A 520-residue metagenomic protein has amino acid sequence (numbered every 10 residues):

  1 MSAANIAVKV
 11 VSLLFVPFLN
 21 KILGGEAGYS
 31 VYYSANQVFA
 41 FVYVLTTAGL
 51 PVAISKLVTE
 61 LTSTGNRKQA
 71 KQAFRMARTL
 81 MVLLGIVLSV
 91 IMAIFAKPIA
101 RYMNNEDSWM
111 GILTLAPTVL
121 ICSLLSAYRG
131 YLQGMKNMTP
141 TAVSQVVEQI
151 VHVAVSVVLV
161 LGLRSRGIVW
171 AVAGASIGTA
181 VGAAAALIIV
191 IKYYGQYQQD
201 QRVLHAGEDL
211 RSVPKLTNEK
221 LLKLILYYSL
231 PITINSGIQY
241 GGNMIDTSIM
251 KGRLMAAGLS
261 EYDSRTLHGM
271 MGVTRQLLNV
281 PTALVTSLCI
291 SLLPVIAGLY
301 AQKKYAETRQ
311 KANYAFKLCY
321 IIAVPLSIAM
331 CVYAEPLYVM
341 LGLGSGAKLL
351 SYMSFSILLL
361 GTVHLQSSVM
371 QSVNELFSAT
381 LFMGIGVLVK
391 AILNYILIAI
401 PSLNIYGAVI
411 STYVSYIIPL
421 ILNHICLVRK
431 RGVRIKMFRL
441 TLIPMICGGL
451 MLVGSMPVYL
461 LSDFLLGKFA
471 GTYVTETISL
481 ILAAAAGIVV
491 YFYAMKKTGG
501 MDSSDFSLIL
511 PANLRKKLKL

Functional and structural regions predicted by a protein language model:
M1-V52, S89, A93, T118-V119 (+1 more regions): Signature of the first transmembrane helix
L19-F41, I168, V172-A173, K220-Y228 (+3 more regions): Interfacial/gating helices of multi-pass transporter permease domains
A48-S63, T274, T282-K303, F316: Helix-loop junctions and terminal segments of transmembrane helices in multi-pass membrane transport/translocation
V87-D107, P325-L343: Short membrane-interface helical motifs at transmembrane helix boundaries in multi-pass membrane transporters
N105-A127, L341-Q366, L381: Alpha-helical transmembrane segments of multi-pass membrane proteins
S123-S144, F355-I385, I396: Membrane-interface junctions at transmembrane-helix termini in multi-pass inner-membrane proteins
L159-L163, V181-P214, S415-F464, V489-D505: C-terminal transmembrane helix end/exit motif
Y459-L520: Membrane-proximal transmembrane or re-entrant/amphipathic helices at the cytosolic face
